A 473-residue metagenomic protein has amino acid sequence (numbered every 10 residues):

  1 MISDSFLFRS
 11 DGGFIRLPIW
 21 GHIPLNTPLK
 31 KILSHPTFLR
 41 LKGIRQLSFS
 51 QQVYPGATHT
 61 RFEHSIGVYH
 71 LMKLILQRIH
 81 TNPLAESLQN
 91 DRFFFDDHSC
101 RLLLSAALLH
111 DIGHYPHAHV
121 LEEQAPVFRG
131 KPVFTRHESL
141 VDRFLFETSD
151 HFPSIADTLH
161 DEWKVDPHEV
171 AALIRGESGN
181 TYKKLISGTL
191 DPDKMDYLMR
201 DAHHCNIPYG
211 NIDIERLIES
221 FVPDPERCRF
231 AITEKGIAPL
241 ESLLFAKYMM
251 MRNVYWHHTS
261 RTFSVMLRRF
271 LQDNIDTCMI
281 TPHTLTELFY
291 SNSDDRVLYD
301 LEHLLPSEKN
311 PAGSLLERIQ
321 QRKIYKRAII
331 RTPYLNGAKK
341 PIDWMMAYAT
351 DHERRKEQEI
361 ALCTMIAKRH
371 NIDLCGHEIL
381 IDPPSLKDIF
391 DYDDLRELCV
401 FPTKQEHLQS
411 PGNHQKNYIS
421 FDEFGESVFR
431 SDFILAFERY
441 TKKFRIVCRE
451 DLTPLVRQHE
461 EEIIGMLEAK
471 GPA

Functional and structural regions predicted by a protein language model:
M1-S105, I112-A473: Histidine-centered, transition-metal-coordinating active-site segments
